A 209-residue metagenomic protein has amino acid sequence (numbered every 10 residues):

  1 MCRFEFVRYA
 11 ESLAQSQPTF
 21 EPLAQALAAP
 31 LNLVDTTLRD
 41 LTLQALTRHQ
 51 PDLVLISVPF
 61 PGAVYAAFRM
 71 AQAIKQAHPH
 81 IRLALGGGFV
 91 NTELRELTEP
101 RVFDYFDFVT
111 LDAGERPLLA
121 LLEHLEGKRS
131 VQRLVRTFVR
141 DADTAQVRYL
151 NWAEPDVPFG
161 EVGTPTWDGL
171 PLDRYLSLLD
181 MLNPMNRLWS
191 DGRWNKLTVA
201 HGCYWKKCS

Functional and structural regions predicted by a protein language model:
E11-P158: Glycine-rich beta-alpha loop elements in corrinoid/cobalamin-binding modules across cobalamin-dependent enzymes
V162: A conserved amphipathic helix/loop scaffold that creates a polar/acidic microenvironment used either to coordinate
P165-S209: Radical SAM [4Fe-4S] cluster-binding motif and immediate context
